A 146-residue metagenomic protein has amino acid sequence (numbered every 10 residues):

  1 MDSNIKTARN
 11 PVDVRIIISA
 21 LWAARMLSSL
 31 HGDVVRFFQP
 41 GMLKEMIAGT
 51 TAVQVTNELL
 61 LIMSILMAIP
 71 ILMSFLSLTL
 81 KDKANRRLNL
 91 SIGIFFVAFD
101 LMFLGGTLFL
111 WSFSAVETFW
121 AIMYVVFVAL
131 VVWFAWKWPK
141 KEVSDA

Functional and structural regions predicted by a protein language model:
M1-S28: Cytosolic juxtamembrane helix and N-cap/initiation of the first transmembrane helix
K6-I16, T51-L61, S77-R87, L108-T118: Juxtamembrane loop-transmembrane helix junctions in multi-pass integral membrane proteins, especially the extracellular
R25-E58: Hydrophobic transmembrane helix segments
A68, W120-F127: Membrane-embedded alpha-helical segments of multi-pass membrane proteins, especially the transmembrane helices
A68-L90, I94: Juxtamembrane helix-break-helix junctions at the cytosolic face of small multi-pass alpha-helical membrane proteins
L88-G105, F127: Hydrophobic alpha-helical membrane segments
L101-A121, W136-K137: Membrane-helix boundary connector in multi-pass membrane proteins
V126-A146: Membrane-water interface at the C-terminal end of transmembrane alpha helices
